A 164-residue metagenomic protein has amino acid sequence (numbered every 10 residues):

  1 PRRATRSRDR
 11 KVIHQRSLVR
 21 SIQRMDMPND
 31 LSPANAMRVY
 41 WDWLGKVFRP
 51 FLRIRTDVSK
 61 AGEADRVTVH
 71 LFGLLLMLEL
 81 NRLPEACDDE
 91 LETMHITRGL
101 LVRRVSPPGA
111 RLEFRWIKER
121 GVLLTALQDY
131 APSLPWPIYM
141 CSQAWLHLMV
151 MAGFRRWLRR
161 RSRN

Functional and structural regions predicted by a protein language model:
P1-L71: Charge-rich, low-complexity N-terminal segments
P1-R3, S32, P107-G109, L127-L134 (+1 more regions): Generic hydrophobic segment detector
I13, I22, I54, I96 (+2 more regions): Weak global preference for isoleucine
W41-W43, W116, W136, W145 (+1 more regions): A residue-identity detector for tryptophan
V67, E92, G121-L123: Hydrophobic residues embedded in beta-strands of well-ordered beta-sheets
H70-I117: Hydrophobic-ligand binding "helix-grip"
R103-C141: Beta-strand/loop substructures that line and gate deep hydrophobic ligand-binding cavities in soluble
I138-N164: A conserved amphipathic terminal alpha-helix motif
